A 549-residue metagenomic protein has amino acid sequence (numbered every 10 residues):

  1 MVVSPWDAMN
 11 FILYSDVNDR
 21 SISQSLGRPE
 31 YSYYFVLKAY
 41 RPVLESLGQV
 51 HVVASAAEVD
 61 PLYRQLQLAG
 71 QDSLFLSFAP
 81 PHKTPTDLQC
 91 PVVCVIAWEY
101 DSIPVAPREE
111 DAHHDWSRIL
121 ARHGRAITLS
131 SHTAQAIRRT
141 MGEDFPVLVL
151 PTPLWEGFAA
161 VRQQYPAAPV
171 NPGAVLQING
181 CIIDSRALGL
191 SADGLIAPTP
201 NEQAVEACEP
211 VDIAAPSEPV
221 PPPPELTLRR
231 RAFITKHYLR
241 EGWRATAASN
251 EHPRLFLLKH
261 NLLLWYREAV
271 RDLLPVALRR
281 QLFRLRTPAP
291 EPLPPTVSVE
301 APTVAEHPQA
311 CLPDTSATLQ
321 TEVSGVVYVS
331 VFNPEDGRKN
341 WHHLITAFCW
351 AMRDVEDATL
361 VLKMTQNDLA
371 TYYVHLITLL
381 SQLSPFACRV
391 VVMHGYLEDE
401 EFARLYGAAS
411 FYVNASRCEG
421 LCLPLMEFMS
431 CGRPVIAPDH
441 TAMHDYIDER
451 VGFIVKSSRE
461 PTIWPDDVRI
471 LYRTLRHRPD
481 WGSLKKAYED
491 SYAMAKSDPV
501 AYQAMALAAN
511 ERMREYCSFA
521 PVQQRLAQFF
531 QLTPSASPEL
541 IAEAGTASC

Functional and structural regions predicted by a protein language model:
M1-A79, P85-L88, P334, T359 (+3 more regions): N-terminal pre-catalytic "stem/leader" segment of glycosyltransferase-like enzymes
G48-R138: Extended catalytic core of nucleotide-activated donor transferases of GT-like folds
V170-P224, R230-T235, T318-K339, I345-F348: Conserved donor-binding/catalytic core segment of Leloir-type glycosyltransferases
T303-C311, H444-Y492: Change "using UDP/GDP/dTDP sugars" to "using nucleotide sugars
A370-A403: Nucleotide-activated donor-binding/catalytic signature segment of Leloir-type glycosyltransferases, i.e., the conserved
A403-A409: Short alpha-helical donor nucleotide-sugar binding micro-motif in glycosyltransferases
R417: Aromatic "clamp/platform" in nucleotide-sugar-dependent glycosyltransferases that forms part of the donor/acceptor
L475-K486, A493-Q528: A charged, aromatic-enriched C-terminal amphipathic alpha-helix characteristic of glycosyltransferases across folds
